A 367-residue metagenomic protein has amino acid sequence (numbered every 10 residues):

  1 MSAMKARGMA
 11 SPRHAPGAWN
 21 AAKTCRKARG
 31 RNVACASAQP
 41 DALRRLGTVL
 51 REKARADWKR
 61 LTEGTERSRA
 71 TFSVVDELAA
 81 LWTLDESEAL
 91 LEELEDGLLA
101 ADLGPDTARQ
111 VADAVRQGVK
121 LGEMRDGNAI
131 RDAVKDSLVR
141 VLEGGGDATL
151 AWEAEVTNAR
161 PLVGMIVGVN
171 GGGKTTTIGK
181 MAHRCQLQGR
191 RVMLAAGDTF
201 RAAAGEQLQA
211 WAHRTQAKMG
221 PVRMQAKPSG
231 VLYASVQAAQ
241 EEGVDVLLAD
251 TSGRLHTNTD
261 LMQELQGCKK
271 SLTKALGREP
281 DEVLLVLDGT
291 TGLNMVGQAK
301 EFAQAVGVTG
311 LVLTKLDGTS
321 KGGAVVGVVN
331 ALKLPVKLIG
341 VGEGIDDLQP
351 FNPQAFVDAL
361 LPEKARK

Functional and structural regions predicted by a protein language model:
M1-C25: N-terminal chloroplast transit peptides
H14, A18-N20, K59, T83 (+2 more regions): Short linear interaction motif-like sites in intrinsically disordered regions of transcription factors
H14, T24-N32, K59: Intrinsically disordered, low-complexity regulatory segments of nuclear proteins
N20, V115-R125, A129, G267 (+1 more regions): Compositionally biased, low-complexity linear motifs
R31, S37-G144, A159-L162, R223-A226 (+2 more regions): Non-catalytic, charged/low-complexity accessory segments that flank nucleotide-binding cores of NTPase families
C35-A36, A299: Long alpha-helical scaffolds
V139, A148-K367: P-loop/Walker A NTP-binding module and the surrounding RecA-like catalytic core of P-loop NTPases
